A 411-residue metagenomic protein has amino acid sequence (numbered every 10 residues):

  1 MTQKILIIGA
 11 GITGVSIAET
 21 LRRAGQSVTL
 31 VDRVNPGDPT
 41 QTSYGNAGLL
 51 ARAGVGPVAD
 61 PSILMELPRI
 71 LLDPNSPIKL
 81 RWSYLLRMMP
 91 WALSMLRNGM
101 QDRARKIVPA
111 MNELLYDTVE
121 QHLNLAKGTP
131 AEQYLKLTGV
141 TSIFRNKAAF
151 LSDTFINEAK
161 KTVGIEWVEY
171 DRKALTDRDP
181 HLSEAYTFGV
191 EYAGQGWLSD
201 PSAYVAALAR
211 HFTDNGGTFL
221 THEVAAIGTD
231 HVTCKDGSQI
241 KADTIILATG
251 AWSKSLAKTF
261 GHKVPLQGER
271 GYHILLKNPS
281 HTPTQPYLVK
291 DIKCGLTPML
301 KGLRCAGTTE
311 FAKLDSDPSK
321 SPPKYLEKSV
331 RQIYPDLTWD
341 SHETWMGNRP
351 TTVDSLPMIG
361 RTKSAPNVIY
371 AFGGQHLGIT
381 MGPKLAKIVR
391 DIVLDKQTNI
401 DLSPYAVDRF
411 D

Functional and structural regions predicted by a protein language model:
Q3-L30: N-terminal Rossmann-like FAD-binding beta1-loop-alpha1 element of flavoenzymes
G11-I12, A251, H376: Residue-level detector of alpha-helix initiation sites
R23-Y44: Glycine-rich FAD pyrophosphate-binding loop
N46-L49, G54, V58-N98, A226-T229 (+1 more regions): Active-site substrate-recognition segment that forms the wall of the catalytic cavity or substrate channel
M89-A207: Rossmann-like flavin
R172-R178, T218-H231: A conserved short coil-to-beta-strand element within the FAD-binding core of flavoproteins
D291, Y334-D411: C-terminal catalytic lobe of FAD-dependent flavoproteins
